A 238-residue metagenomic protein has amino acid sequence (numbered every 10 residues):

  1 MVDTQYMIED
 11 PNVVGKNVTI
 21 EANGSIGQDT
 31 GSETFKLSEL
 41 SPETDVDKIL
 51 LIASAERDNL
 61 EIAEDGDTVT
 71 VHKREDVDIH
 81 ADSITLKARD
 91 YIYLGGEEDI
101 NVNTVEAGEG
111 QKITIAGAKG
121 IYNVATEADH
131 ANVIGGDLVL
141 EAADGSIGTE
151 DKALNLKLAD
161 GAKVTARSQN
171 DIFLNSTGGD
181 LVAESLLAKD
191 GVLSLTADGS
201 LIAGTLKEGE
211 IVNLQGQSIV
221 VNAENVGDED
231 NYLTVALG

Functional and structural regions predicted by a protein language model:
M1-G238: Extracellular lectin-like interaction modules
